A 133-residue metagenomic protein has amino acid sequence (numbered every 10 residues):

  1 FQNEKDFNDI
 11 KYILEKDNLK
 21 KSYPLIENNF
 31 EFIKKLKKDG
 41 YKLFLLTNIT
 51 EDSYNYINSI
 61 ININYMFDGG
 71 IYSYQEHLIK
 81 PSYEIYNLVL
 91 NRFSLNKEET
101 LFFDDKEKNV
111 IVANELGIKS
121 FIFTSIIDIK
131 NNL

Functional and structural regions predicted by a protein language model:
F1: Alpha-helical substrate-recognition element adjacent to the catalytic core
E4-F44, Y83: Short, acidic loop-to-helix structural element flanking the phosphoryl-transfer center in phosphate-processing enzymes
L14-L19, T50-I57: Hydrophobic alpha-helical core bundles mediating ligand binding, dimerization, or RNAP-core interactions
T47: Conserved phosphate-coupling serine/threonine residues in phosphotransfer and NTP-handling enzymes
T50-E51, N58-L133: Asp-based, Mg2+/Mn2+-dependent phosphohydrolase catalytic module
